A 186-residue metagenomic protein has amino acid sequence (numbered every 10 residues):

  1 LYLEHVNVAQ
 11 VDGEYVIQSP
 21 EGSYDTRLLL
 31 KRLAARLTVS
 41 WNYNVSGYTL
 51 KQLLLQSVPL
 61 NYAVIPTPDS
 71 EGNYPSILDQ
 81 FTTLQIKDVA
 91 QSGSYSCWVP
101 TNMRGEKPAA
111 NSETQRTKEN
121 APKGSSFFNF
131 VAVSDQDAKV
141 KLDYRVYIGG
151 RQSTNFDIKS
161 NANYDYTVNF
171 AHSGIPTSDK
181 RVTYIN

Functional and structural regions predicted by a protein language model:
L1-H5, A9-K31, R36-A162: Tryptophan-paired
Y147-N186: Low-complexity, acidic Ser/Thr/Pro-rich "mucin-like" tracts of secreted and single-pass surface proteins
